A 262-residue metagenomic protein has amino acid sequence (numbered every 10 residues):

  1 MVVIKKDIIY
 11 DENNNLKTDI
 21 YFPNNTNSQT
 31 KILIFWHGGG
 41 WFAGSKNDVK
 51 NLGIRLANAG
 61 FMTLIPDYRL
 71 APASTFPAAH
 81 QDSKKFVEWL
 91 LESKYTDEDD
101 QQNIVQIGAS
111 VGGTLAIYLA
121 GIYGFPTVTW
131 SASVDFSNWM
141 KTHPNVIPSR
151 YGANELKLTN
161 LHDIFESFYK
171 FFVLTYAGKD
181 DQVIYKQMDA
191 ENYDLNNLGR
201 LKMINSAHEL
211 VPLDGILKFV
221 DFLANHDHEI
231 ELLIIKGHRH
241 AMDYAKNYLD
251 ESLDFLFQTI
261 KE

Functional and structural regions predicted by a protein language model:
M1-T26: N-terminal cap/lid segment of alpha/beta-hydrolase-fold proteins
F42-L52, D214-G215: The serine-hydrolase catalytic nucleophile loop
G53-A73: Conserved alpha/beta-hydrolase
T75-T96: Alpha/beta-hydrolase active-site loop
L90-A109: Gly/Ser-rich "nucleophile elbow"/oxyanion-hole loop immediately N-terminal to the catalytic nucleophile in hydrolases
G121-A177: Hydrolase active-site cap/lid region
D163-K246: Serine-hydrolase catalytic core
K246-E262: Catalytic active-site module of serine/aspartate enzymes centered on a nucleophile-bearing elbow/loop
